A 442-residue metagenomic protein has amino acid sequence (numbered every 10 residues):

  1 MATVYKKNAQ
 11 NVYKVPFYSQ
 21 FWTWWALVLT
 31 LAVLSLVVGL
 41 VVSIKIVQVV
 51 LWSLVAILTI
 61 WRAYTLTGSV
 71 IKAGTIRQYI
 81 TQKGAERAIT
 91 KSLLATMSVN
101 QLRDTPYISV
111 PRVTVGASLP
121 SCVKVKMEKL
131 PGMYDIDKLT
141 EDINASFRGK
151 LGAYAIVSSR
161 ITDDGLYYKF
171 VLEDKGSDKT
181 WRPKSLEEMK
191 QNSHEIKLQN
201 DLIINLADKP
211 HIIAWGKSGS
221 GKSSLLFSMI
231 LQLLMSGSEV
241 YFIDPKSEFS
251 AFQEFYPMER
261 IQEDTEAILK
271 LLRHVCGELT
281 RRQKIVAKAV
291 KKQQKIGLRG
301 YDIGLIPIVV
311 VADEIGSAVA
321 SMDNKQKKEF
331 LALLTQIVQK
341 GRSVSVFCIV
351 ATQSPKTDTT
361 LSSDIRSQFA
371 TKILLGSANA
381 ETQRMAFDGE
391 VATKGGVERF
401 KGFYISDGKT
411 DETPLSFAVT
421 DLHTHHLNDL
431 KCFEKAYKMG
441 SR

Functional and structural regions predicted by a protein language model:
M1-S238, E263, R281-K284, I308-V311 (+7 more regions): Accessory regions of macromolecular translocation/handling assemblies
D135, E141-N144, V350-R442: Conserved ATP-driven motor cores of ASCE-family P-loop NTPases powering translocation/secretion/packaging/pilus
P210, S238, V344-V346, S367-K372: Short glycine-/polar-rich loops that comprise or flank the Walker A/P-loop and associated switch/sensor motifs
G237-E239, G304-V309, G341-V350: Loop/turn-to-beta-strand initiation segments
E239-Y241, Q253-I308: Mechanochemical coupling/switch segment within NTP-driven translocation systems
S247, G316-S317, P355-K356: Catalytic acidic motif of RecA-like/P-loop NTPases
F249-Q253, A318-S321: Short acidic/His/Gly/Ser-rich catalytic and metal-binding motifs that mark active-site loops of diverse hydrolases
L271-E278, E329-V350, A378: Substrate-engagement module of ASCE P-loop NTPases
